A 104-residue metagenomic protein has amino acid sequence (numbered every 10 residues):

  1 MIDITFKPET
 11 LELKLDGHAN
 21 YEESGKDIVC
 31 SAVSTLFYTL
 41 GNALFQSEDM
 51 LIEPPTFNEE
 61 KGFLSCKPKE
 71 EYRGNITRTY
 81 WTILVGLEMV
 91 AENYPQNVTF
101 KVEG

Functional and structural regions predicted by a protein language model:
M1-I28, Y38, N42-G104: N-terminal intrinsically disordered, cationic/polar leader segments that include organellar targeting peptides
V29-V33: Short, conserved glycine- and acidic-residue-centered signature motifs in active-site or ligand-binding loops
